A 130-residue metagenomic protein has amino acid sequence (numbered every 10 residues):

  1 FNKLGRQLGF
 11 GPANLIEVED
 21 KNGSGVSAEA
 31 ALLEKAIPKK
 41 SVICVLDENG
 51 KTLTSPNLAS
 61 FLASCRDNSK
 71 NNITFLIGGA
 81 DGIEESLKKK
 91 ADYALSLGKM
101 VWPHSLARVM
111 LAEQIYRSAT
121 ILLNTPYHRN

Functional and structural regions predicted by a protein language model:
F1-L4, F61, Q114: A ubiquitous structural signal for well-ordered alpha-helices
F1-V45: RNA substrate-binding interface of SAM-dependent RNA methyltransferases
K3-F10, C65-K70, T120-I121: Arginine/glycine-rich "motif VI" loop of SF2 helicases in the C-terminal RecA-like domain
V18-D20, E48, L97-K99: Active-site donor-binding loop signature of nucleotide-sugar glycosyltransferases
K21-G25, K51, V101-H104: A short acidic, often aromatic-flanked loop/helix-cap motif at beta-alpha or helix-coil junctions that lines enzyme
A30, S55-L58, R108: A general structural signal for well-ordered alpha-helical segments in protein cores
V42-K89: Mid-chain, well-packed structural core segment of small domains
E85-R129: Structured adenosyl-cofactor binding patch, chiefly the S-adenosyl-L-methionine
